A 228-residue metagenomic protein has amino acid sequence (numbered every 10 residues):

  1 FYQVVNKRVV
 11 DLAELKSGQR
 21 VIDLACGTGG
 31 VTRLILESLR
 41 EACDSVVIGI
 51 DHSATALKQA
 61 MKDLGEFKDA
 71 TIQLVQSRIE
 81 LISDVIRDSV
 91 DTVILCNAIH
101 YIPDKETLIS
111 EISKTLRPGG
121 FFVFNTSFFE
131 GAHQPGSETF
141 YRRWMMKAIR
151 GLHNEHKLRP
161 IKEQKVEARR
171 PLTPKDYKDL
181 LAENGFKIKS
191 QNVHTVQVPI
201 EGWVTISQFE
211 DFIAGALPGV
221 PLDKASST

Functional and structural regions predicted by a protein language model:
Y2-S17, L34-E37: Conserved alpha-helix/loop element of class I SAM-dependent methyltransferases that forms part of the SAM/SAH-binding
I22-L24, T28-I82: Class I SAM-dependent methyltransferase SAM/SAH-binding core
D84-V93: A short acidic, Gly/Pro-enriched loop at the edge of an enzyme's catalytic core that lines a small-molecule cofactor
T92-D104, F128: A short SAM/SAH-binding and catalytic strip from SAM-dependent methyltransferases
E106-P118: A short glycine-rich, Lys/Arg-flanked "PGG" loop and its adjoining helix->strand segment in the class I
V123-H153: Conserved class I S-adenosyl-L-methionine
R169-N184: Short alpha-helix
K189-T228: C-terminal helical/coil "lid" or tail adjacent to the Rossmann-like core of SAM-dependent
